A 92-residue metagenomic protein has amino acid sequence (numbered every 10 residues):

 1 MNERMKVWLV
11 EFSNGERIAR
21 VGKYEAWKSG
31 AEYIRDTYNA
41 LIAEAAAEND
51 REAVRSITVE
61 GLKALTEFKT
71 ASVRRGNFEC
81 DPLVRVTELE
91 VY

Functional and structural regions predicted by a protein language model:
N2-E16: Short aromatic-glycine-(Arg/Gly/Cys) micro-motifs in beta-strand/loop hairpins
S13-E32: A short, exposed loop/beta-hairpin motif centered on an aromatic-Gly-Thr core
D36-Y92: Short, mixed-charge low-complexity intrinsically disordered segments
